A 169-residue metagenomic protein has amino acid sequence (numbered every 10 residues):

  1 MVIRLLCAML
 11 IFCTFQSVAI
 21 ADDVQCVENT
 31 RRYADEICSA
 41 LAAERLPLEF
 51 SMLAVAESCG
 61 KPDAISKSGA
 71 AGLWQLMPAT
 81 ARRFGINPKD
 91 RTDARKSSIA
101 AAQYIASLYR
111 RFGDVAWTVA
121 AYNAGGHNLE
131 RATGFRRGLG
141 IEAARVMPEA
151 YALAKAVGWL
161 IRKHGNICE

Functional and structural regions predicted by a protein language model:
M1-V2: N-terminal secretory signal peptides that target proteins for export/translocation
L5-F15: Sec-dependent N-terminal signal peptides
S17-G60, R95-L108: Export/targeting segments at the very N-terminus of extracytoplasmic proteins
L46-M52, A71, V115-A120: Alpha-helical scaffolds flanking conserved acidic
C59-K67, R82-R83, L108-R111, G126-L139: Secretory-pathway/luminal and periplasmic proteins that interact with or process carbohydrate-rich
K67-N87, A100-I105: Substrate-binding/active-site groove segments that recognize and process beta-1,4-linked N-acetyl-hexosamine
Q75, A79-T80, K96, V119-E169: Catalytic and substrate-binding regions of cell-wall glycan-acting enzymes that process beta-1,4-linked
P88-R91, L108, F112: Short, polar/flexible loop-turn hinges at active-site or ligand-entry regions and domain interfaces
